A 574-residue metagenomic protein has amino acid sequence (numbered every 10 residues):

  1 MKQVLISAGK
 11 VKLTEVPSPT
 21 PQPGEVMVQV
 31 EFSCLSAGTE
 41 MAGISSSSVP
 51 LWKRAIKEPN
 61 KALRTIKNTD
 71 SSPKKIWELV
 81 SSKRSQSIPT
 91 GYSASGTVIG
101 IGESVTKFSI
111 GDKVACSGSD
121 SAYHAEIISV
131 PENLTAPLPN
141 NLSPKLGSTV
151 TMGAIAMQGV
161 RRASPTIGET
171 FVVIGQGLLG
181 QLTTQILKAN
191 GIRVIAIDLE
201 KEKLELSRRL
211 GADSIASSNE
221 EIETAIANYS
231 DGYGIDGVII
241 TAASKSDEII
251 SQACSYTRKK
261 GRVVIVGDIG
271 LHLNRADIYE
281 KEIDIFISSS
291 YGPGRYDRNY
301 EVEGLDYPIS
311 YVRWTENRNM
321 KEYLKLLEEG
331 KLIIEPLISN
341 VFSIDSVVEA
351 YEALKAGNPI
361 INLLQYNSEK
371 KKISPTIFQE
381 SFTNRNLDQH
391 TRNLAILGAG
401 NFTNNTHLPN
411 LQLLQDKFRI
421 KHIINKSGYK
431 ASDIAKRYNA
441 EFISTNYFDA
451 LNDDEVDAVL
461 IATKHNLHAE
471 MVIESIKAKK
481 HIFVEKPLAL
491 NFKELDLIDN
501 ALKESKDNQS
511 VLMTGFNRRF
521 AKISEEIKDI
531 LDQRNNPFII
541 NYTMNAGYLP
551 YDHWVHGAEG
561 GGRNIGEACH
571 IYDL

Functional and structural regions predicted by a protein language model:
M1-Q86, L363-F378: Short N-terminal strand-loop motif that marks the start of NAD(P)H/FAD-dependent oxidoreductase cofactor-binding domains
V4, G232, G237, V264-D268 (+7 more regions): C-terminal capping/lid region of NAD(P)-dependent oxidoreductase domains
K75-Q86, S93-S119: A glycine-/small-residue-rich N-terminal strand-loop-strand element that serves as the cofactor-binding glycine loop
K113, D120, S143-E220, T224: Mid-domain Rossmann-like dinucleotide-binding core that forms the NAD(H)/NADP(H) cofactor-binding site
R258-K259, A469-F516: Beta-strand-loop-alpha-helix segment that lines the small-molecule cofactor/substrate pocket of alpha/beta enzymes
V266-I283, S288, G294, L488-V511: Rossmann-fold NAD(P)-binding glycine/threonine-rich loop
I283, G294-Y311, Q509-S510, R518-L574: Predominantly a Rossmann-like dinucleotide-binding segment in NAD(P)-dependent oxidoreductases
S374-Y438: N-terminal Rossmann-like dinucleotide-binding module
